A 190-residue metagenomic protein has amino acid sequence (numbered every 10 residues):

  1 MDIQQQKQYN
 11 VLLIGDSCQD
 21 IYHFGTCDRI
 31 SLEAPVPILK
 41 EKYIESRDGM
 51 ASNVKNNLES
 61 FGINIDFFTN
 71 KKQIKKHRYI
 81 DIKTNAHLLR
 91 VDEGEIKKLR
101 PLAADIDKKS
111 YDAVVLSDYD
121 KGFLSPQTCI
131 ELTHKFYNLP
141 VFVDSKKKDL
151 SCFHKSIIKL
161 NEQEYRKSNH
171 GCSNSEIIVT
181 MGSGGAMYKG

Functional and structural regions predicted by a protein language model:
M1-A34, K40-G190: Ribokinase/PfkB-type carbohydrate-kinase core domain
